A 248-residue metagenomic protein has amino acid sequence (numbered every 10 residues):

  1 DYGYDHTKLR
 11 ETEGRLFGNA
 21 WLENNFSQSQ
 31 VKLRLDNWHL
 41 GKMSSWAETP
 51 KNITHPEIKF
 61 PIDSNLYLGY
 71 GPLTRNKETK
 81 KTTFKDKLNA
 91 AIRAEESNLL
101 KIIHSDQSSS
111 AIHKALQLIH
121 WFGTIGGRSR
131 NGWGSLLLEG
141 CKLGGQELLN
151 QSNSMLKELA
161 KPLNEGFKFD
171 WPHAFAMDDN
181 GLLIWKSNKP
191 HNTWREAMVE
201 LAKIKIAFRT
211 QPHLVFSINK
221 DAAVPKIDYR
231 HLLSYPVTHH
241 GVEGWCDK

Functional and structural regions predicted by a protein language model:
D1-K248: Basic, Gly/Ser/Thr-rich N-terminal segments that form RNA-phosphate-binding interfaces in CRISPR RAMP
